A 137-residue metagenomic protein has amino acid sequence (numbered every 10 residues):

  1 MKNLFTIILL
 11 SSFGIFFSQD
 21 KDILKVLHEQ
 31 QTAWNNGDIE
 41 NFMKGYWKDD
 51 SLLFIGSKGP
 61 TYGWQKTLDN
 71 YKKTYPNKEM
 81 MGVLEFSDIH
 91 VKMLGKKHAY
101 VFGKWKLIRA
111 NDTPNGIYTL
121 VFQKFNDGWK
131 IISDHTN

Functional and structural regions predicted by a protein language model:
L4, I8-G45: Short, low-complexity N-terminal intrinsically disordered segments enriched in polar/charged residues
Q30, F42-M43, S51-L52, T67 (+2 more regions): Hydrophobic pocket/interface hotspot
K48, L94-G95, F125: Structural motif
D49-Y62, P76-E79: A short gly/proline-enriched turn/hairpin at secondary-structure junctions
G59-T61, K106-I108, N137: Solvent-exposed loop/turn segments at secondary-structure junctions within structured extracellular/periplasmic domains
L68-A110: Surface-exposed, charged secondary-structure patches
N115-N137: Short beta-strand edge/turn micro-motifs at domain boundaries
